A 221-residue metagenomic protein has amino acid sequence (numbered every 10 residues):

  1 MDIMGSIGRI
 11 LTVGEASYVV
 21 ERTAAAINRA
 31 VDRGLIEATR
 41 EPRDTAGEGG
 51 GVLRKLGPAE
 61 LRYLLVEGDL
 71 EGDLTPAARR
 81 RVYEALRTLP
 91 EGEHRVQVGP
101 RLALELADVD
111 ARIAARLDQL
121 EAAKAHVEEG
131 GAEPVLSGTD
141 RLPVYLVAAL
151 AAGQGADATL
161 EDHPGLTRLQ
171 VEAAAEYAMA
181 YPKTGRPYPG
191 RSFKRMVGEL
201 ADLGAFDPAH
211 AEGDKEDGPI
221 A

Functional and structural regions predicted by a protein language model:
D2-R9, D140-Q154: Short, amphipathic alpha-helical "recognition" segments used to contact nucleic acids or chromatin
G5-A26: Polyanion-binding surface elements
S17, L160-E161: The alpha-helix within a helix-turn-helix
A30-V31, P42, E60, G68 (+2 more regions): DNA major-groove recognition helix of helix-turn-helix
R33-E41, T45-E48, A156, L169-Y188: Short, solvent-exposed alpha-helical "recognition" segments
E37-G68: Short helix-start
G57-E91: A short, Lys/Arg-enriched interface patch at domain edges and termini
T88-V144, K183-P187, R191-A221: Acidic, low-complexity/disordered tracts enriched in E/D and polar residues
